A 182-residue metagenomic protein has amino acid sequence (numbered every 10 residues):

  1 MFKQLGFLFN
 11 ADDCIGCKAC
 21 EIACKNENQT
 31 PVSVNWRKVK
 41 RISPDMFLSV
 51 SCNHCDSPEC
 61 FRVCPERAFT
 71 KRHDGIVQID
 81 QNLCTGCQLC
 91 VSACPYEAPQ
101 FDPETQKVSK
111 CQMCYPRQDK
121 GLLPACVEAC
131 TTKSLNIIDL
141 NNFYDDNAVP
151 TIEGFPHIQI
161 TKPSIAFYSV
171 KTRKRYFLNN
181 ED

Functional and structural regions predicted by a protein language model:
M1-D182: Non-ligating segments of multi-cofactor redox enzymes
